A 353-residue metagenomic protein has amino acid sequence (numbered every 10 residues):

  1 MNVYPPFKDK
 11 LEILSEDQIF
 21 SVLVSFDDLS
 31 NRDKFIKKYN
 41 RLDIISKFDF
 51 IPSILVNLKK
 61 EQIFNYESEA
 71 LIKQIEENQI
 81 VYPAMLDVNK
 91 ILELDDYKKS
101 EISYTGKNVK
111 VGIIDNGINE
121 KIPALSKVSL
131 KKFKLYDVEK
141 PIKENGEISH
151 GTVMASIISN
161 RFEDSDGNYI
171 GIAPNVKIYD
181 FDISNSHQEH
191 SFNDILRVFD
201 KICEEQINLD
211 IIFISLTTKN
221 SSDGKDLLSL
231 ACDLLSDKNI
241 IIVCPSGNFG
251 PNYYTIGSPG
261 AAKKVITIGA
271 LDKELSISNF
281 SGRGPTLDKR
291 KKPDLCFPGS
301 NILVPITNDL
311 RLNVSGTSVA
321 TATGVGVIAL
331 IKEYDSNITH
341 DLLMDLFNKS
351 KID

Functional and structural regions predicted by a protein language model:
M1-K10, R32-S100: Autoinhibitory propeptides
K8-F26: Short glycine-/aliphatic-rich beta-strand segments at the starts of folded cytosolic domains
E76, Y179, I241-V243, T267 (+2 more regions): Structural detector of well-ordered beta-strand residues that form the stable sheet scaffold of enzyme domains
E101-I113, G117-K131, I142-S191, D210 (+4 more regions): Subtilisin-like serine protease catalytic core
E120-K121, N248-Y253, E274: Active-site environment of divalent metal-dependent phosphoester hydrolases
L125, L130-K131, D272-T321, D345: Catalytic-core environment of secreted peptidases
I157-I158, Y179, I183, G299-D353: Hydrolase catalytic cores
I183-K263, L287-R290, P305-T321: Substrate-binding/access-modulating region of protease and related hydrolase catalytic domains
